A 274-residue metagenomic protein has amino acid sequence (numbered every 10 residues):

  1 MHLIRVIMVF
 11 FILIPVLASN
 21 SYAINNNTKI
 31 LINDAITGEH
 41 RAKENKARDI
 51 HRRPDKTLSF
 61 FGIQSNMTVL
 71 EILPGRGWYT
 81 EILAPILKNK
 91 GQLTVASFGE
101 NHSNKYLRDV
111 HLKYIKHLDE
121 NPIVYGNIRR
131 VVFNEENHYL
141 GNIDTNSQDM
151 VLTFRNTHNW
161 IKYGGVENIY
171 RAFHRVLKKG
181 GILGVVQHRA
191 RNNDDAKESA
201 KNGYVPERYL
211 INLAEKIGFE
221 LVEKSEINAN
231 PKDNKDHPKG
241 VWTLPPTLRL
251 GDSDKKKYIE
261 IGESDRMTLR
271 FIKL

Functional and structural regions predicted by a protein language model:
T28-F60, Q64: Class I SAM-dependent methyltransferase Rossmann-like catalytic core, especially the SAM/SAH-binding loop
N66-G75: Conserved class I S-adenosyl-L-methionine
A84, V166-K179: A short glycine-rich, Lys/Arg-flanked "PGG" loop and its adjoining helix->strand segment in the class I
T94, G180-H188: Conserved beta-strand signature within the Rossmann-like core of class I S-adenosyl-L-methionine
L107-L140: S-adenosyl-L-methionine
H138, N159-A172: A short, conserved alpha-helix within the catalytic core of class I
L140-V151: A short acidic, Gly/Pro-enriched loop at the edge of an enzyme's catalytic core that lines a small-molecule cofactor
I217, K256-L274: C-terminal lobe and adjacent flexible extensions of AdoMet/dcAdoMet transferase-like proteins
